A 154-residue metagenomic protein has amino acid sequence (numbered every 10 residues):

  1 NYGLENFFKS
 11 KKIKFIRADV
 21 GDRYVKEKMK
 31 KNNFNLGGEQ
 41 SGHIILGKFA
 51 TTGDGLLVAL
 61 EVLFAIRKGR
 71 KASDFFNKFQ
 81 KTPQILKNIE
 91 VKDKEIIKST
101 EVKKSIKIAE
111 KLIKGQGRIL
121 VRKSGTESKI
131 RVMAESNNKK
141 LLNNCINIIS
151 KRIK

Functional and structural regions predicted by a protein language model:
N1-K154: Phosphate-binding and adjacent anionic-ligand microenvironments
